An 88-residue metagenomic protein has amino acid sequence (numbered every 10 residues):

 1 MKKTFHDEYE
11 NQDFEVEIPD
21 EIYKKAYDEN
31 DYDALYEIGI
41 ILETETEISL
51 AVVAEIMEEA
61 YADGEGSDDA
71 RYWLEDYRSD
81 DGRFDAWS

Functional and structural regions predicted by a protein language model:
I22-Y23, M57: Hydrophobic/aromatic packing residues within the alpha-helices of TPR/SEL1-like helical repeat arrays
E29-N30, D63-G66: Short helix-capping/linker turns of helical repeat alpha-solenoids
I40-T44: Specific register positions within alpha-helical solenoid repeats of the TPR/Sel1-like families, i.e., one
I48-E55, D85: Structural signature of tandem alpha-helical TPR/SEL1-like repeats, specifically the intra-repeat loop/turn
S79-S88: Short acidic DE-rich linear segments
